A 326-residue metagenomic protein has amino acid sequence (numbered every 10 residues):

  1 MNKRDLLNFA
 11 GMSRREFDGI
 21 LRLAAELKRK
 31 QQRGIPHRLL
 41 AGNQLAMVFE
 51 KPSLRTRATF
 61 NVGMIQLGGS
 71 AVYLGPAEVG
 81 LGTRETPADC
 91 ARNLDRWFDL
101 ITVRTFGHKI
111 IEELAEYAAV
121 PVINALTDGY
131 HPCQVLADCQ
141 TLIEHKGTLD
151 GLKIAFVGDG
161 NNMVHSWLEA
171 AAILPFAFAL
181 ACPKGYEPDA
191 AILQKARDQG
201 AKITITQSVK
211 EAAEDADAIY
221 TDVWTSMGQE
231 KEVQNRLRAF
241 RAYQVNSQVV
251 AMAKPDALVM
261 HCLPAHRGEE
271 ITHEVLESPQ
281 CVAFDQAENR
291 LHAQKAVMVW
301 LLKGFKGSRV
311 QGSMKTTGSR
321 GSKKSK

Functional and structural regions predicted by a protein language model:
M1-A58, V62, Y130: Positively charged, low-complexity intrinsically disordered leader regions
Q44-L45, F49-W97: Active-site cofactor/substrate anionic-group-binding motifs, chiefly glycine- and Lys/Arg-rich phosphate-binding loops
E50-V62, K146-T221: Glycine-rich phosphate/diphosphate-binding loop of Rossmann-like nucleotide-binding domains
D99-A170, H261: Anion-binding alpha/beta catalytic cores of soluble intermediary-metabolism enzymes, centered on
R197-H273, K306: Rossmann-like adenosine-cofactor binding region
D256-A257, C262-G307: Adenosine-phosphate binding glycine-rich loop
S308-S313, T317-S319: Intrinsically disordered, low-complexity proline-rich regions
